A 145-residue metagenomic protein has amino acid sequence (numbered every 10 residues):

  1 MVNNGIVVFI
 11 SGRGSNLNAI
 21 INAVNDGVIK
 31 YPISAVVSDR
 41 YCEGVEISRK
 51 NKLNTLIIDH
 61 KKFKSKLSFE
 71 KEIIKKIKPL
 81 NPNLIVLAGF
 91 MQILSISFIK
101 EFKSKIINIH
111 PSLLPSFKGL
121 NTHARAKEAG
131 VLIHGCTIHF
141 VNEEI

Functional and structural regions predicted by a protein language model:
V2-E43: N-terminal Rossmann-like dinucleotide-binding module
A23, L87-I145: Donor/substrate-binding cores of folate-linked one-carbon enzymes
S34, N83, S104: Conserved acidic residues
S38, K62, K66-L67, L80-I96: N-terminal glycine-rich "phosphate-gripper" loop used for MgATP/nucleotide binding and carboxylate activation
N51-K52, F102: Short, structured coil segments at secondary-structure junctions
L56-K61, I109: Short beta->alpha connector loops at strand-helix junctions that form conserved, small/polar/Pro-enriched
K71-L80: Short, well-structured alpha-helical segments in soluble
